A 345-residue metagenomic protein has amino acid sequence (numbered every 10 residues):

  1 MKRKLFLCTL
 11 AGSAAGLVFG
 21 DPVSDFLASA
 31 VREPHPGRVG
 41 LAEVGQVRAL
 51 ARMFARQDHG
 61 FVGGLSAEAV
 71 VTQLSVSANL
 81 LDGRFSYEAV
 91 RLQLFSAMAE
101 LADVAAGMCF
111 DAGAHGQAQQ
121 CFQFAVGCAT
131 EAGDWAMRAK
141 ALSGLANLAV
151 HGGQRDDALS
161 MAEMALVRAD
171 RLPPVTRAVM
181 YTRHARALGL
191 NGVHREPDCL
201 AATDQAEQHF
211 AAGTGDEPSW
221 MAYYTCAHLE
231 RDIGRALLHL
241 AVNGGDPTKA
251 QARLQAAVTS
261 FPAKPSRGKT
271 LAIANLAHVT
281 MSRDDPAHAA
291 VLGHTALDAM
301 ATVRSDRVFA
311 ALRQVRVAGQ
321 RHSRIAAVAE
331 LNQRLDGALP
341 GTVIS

Functional and structural regions predicted by a protein language model:
M1-V44: Compositionally biased, long intrinsically disordered regions
P34-S345: Conserved binding/catalytic microenvironments
